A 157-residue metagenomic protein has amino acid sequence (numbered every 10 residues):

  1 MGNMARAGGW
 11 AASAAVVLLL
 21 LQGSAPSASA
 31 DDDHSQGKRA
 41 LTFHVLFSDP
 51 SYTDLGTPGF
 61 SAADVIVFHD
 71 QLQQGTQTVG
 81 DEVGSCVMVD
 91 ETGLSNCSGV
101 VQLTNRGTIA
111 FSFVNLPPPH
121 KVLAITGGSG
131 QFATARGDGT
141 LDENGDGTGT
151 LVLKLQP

Functional and structural regions predicted by a protein language model:
G2-S13, V17-P157: Targeting-peptide/extracellular-domain and disordered-appendage signature
